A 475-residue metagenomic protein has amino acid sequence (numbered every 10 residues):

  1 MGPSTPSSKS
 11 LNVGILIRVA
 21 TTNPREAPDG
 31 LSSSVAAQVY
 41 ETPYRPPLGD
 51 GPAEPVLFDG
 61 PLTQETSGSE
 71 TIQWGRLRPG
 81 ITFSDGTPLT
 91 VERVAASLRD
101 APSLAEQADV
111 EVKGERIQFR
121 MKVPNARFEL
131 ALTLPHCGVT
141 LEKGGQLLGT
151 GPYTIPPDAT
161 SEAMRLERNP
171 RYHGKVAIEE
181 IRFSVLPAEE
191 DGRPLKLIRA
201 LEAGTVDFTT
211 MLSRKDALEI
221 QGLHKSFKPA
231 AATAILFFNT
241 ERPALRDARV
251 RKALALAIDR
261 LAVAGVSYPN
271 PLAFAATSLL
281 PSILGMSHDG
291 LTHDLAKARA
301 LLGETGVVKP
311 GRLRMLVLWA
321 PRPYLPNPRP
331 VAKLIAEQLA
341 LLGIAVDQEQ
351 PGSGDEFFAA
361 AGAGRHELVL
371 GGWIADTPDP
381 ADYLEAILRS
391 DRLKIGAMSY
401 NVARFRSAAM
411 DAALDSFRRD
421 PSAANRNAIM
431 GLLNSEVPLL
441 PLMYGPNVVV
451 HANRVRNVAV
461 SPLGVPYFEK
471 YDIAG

Functional and structural regions predicted by a protein language model:
G14-G68, R76, L148: N-terminal lobe/hinge region of extracytoplasmic solute-binding protein
G49, N125-V185: Gly/Pro-rich hinge or "lid" segments in bacterial periplasmic/extracellular proteins
G60-E106, E115-Q118, L197-A200, A244: Aromatic- and charge-enriched surface segment that lines or borders ligand/interaction sites
G86-T87, D191-V206, R249, K333-L342 (+1 more regions): Short helices/loops that flank or line small-molecule/ion binding pockets
T90-A96, G114-Q118, E179-E180, A203 (+5 more regions): Alpha-helical secondary-structure segments
R171-L218: Ligand-site clamp/hinge motif
A257-M286, P326-A336, A359-G475: Detector for C-terminal structural segments
T305-A375: Ligand/substrate-recognition segments at binding pockets and active sites
